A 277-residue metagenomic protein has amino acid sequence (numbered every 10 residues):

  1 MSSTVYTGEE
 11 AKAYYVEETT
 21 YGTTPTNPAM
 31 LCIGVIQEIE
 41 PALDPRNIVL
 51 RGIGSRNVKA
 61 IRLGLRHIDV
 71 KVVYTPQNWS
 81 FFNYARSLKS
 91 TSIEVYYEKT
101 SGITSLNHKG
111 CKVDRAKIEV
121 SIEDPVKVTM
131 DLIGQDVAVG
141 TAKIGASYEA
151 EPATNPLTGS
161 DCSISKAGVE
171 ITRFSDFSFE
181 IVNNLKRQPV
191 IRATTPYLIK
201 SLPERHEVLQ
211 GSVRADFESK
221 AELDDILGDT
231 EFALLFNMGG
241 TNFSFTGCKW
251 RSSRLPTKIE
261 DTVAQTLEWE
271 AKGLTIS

Functional and structural regions predicted by a protein language model:
M1-S277: Signature of extracytoplasmic/envelope-associated structural regions
